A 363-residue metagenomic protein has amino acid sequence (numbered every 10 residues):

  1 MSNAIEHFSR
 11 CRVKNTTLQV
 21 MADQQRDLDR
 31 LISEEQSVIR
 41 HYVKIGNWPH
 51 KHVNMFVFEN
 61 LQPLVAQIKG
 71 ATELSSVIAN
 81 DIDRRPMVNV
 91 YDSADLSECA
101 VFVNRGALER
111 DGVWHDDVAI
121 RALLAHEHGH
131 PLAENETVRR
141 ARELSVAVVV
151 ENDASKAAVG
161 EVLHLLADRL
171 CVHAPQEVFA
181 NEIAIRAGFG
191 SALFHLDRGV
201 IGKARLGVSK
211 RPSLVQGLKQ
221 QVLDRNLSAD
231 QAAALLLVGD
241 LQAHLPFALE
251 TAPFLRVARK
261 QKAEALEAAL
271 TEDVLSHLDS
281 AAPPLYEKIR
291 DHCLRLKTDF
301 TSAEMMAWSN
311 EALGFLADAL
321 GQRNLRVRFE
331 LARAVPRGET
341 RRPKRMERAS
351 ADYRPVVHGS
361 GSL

Functional and structural regions predicted by a protein language model:
M1-S33, I78-N80: Non-catalytic architectural context of zinc metalloproteases
Q24-V103, F329: Auxiliary, metal-adjacent structural segments of Zn-dependent hydrolase domains
R105-L123: Short pre-active-site segment immediately N-terminal to the catalytic Zn-binding motif
V118-A119, A133-L170: Post-HEXXH active-site segment of zinc metalloproteases
L123, E127-N135: Catalytic glutamate of the conserved HExxH
A133-R142, I183-H195: Short, solvent-exposed secondary-structure capping/transition elements
R169-G190: An active-site-proximal "capping" alpha-helix that borders the catalytic cofactor pocket
G190-L363: Pan-zinc metallopeptidase signature
